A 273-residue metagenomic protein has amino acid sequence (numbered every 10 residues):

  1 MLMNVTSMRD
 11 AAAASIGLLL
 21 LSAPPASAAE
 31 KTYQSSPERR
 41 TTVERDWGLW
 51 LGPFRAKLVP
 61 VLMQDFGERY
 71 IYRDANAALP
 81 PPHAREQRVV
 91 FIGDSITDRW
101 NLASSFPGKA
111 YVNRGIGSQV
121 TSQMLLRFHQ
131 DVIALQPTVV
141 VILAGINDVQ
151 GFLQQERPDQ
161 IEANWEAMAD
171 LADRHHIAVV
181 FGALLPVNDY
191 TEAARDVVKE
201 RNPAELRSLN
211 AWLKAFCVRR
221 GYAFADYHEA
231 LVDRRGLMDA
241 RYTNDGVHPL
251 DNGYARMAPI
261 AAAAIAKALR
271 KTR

Functional and structural regions predicted by a protein language model:
M1-V90, L102, L135, V198 (+1 more regions): N-terminal secretory targeting modules
V43-D46, I96, I161, S208: Acidic, low-complexity intrinsically disordered regions
P53, V59-F66, G108-S122, Q150-E156 (+1 more regions): Acidic/histidine-rich helix-loop elements that form or flank divalent-metal/phosphate-binding sites at the catalytic
E86-L102, G117-V120: Catalytic nucleophile-elbow at a beta strand-turn-alpha helix junction centered on a G-D-S/GDSL motif, marking
I92, R114, A225-Y227: Hydrophobic residues at beta-strand termini and immediately following loops that shape nucleotide-binding pockets
D94, I116, V247, D251: Conserved donor-binding loops in enzymes that form glycosidic bonds
S104-A110, L125-R273: Alpha-helical cap/lid subdomain in secreted, periplasmic, or secretory-pathway luminal O-acyl-processing enzymes
